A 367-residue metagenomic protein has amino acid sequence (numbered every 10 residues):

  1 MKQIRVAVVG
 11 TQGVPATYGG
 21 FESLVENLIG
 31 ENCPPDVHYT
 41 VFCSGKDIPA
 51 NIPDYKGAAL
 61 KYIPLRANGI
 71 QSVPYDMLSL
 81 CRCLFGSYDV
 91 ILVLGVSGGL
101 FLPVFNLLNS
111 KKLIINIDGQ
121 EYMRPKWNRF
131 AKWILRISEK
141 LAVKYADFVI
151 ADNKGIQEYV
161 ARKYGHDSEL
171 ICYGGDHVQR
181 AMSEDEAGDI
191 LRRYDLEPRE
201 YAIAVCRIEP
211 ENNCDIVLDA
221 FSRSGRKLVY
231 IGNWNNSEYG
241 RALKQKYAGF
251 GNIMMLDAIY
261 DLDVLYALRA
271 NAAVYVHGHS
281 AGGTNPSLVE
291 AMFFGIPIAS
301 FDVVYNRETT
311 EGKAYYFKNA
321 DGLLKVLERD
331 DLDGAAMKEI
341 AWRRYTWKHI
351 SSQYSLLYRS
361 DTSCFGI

Functional and structural regions predicted by a protein language model:
Q3-I4, T11-T17, E31-N68, G155-K163 (+1 more regions): N-terminal strand-loop element at the rim of the active site of nucleotide-sugar-dependent glycosyltransferases
A7-V9, I150, L191-N212, L218-V229: Conserved donor-binding/catalytic core segment of Leloir-type glycosyltransferases
V73-L84, Y88-D118, G283: An aromatic- and histidine-rich active-site surface loop
L84, A131-V149: Membrane-proximal helix-turn-helix segments that form the acceptor-binding/catalytic region of lipid-linked
G232, R241-L262: Nucleotide-activated donor-binding/catalytic signature segment of Leloir-type glycosyltransferases, i.e., the conserved
A267-G283, I296: Acidic donor-binding loop of glycosyltransferase active sites
V274, L288, F293-S300: Short hydrophobic beta-strand element within catalytic cores of glycosyltransferases and related nucleotide-activated
D331-G366: A charged, aromatic-enriched C-terminal amphipathic alpha-helix characteristic of glycosyltransferases across folds
